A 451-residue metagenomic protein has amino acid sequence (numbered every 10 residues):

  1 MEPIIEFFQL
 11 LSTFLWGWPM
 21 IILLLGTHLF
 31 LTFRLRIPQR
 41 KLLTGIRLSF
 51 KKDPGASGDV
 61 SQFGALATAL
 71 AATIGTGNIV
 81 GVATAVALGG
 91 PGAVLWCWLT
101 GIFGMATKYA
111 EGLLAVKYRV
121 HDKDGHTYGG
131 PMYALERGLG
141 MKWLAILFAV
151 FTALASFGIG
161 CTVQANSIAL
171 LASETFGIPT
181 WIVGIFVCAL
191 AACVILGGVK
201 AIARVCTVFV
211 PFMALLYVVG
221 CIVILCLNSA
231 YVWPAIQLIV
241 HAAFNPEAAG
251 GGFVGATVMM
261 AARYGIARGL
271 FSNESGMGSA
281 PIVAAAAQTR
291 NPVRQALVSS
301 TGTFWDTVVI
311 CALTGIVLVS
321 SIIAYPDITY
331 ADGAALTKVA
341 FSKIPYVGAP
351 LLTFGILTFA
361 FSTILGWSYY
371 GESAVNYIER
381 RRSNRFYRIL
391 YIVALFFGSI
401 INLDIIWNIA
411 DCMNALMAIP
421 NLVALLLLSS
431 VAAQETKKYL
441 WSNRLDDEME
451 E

Functional and structural regions predicted by a protein language model:
M1-T76, V86-A93, G104, F396 (+1 more regions): N-terminal alpha-helical transmembrane segments of multi-pass membrane transport and channel/translocase proteins
L23-F30, R34-R47, N166-A172, P179-V240 (+2 more regions): Membrane-interface loop-to-helix entry segments
T27, L31-T32, T100-G125, P131-I195 (+2 more regions): Helix-loop-helix module between adjacent transmembrane segments
T32, E111-Y118, I222-L238, P246 (+4 more regions): Extracellular/periplasmic helix-exit of transmembrane alpha-helices
L35-Q39, G77-V82, G158-A169, A191-V205 (+4 more regions): Transmembrane helix-loop junctions in multi-pass membrane proteins
I37-S61, T84-V86, G90-V94, W98 (+5 more regions): Flexible loop linkers connecting adjacent transmembrane helices in multi-pass alpha-helical membrane transporters
A56-L88, L114-M132, E136-G138, V150-A153 (+1 more regions): Alpha-helical membrane segments and immediately flanking helix-loop junctions that form or couple to the substrate/ion
F103-E111, I185-V199, V210-A230, R263 (+3 more regions): Selective recognition of specific alpha-helical transmembrane segments in multi-pass small-molecule
